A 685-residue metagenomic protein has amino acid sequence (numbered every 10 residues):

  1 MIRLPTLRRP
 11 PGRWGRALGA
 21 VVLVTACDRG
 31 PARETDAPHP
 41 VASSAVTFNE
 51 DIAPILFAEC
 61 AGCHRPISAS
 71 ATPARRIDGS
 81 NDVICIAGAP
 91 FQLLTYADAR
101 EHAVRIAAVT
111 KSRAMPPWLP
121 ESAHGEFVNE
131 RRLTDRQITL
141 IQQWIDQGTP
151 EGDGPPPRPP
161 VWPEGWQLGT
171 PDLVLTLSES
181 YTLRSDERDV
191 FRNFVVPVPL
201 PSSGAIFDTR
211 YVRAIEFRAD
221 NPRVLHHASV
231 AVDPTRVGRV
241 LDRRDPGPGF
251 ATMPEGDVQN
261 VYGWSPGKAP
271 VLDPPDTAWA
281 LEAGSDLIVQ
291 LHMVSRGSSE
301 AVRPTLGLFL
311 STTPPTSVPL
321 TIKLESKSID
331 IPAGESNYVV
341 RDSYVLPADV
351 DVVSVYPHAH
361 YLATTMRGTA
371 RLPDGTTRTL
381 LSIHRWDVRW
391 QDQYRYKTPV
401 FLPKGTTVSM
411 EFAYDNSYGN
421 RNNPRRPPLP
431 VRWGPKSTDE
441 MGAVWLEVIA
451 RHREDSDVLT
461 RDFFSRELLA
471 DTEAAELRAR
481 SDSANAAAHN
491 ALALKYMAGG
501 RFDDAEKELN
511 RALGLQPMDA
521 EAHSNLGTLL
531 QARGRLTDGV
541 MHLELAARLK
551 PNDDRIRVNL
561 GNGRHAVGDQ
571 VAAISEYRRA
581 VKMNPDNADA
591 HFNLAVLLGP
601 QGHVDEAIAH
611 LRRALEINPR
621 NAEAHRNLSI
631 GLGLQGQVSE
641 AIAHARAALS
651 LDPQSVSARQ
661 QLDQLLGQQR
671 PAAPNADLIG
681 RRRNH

Functional and structural regions predicted by a protein language model:
C27-P201, F207-R210, R218, G284-Q290 (+1 more regions): Aromatic- and Gly/Pro-enriched helix-to-coil junctions and flexible linker segments
G88, S122-F127, P156-P157, V161-R210 (+2 more regions): Beta-strand-centric surfaces of beta-sandwich/beta-rich domains
A475-L477, L509, L543, Y577 (+2 more regions): Hydrophobic/aromatic packing residues within the alpha-helices of TPR/SEL1-like helical repeat arrays
A487-M497, E521-A532, R555-A566, D589-G599 (+2 more regions): Conserved alpha-helical positions within TPR/SEL1-like repeat arrays
L634, I642, R646, S650-H685: Terminal, low-structured helical/coil segments at or just beyond the last alpha-helical repeat
